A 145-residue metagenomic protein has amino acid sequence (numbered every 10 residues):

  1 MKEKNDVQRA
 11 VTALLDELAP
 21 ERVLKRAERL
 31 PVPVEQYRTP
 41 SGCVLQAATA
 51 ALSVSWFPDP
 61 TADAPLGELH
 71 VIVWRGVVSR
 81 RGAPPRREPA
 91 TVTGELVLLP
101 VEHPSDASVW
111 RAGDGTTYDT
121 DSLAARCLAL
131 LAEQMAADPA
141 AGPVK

Functional and structural regions predicted by a protein language model:
M1-V44: Charge-rich, low-complexity N-terminal segments
D6, D16, E28, D59 (+5 more regions): Acidic-enriched, low-complexity/disordered segments with a strong bias for Aspartate over Glutamate
T12, T39, T49, T61 (+2 more regions): Residue-identity detector for threonine
A13, V44, A51, P65-E68 (+3 more regions): Acidic/proline-rich low-complexity IDRs
L30-R86: Amphipathic, interaction-prone secondary-structure segments
S79-K145: Ampiphathic alpha-helical segments that act as solvent-exposed interaction surfaces
